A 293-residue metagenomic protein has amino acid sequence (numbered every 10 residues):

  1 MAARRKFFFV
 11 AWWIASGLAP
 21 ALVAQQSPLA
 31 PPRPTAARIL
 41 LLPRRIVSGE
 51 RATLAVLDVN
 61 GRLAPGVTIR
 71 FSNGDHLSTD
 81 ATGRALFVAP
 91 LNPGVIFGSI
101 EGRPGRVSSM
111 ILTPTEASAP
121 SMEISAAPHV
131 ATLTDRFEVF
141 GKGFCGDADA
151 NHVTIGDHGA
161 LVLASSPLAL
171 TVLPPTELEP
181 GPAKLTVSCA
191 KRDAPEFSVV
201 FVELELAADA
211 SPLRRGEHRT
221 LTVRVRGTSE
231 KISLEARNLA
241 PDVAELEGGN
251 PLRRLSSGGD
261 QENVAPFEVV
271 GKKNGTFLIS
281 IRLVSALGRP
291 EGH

Functional and structural regions predicted by a protein language model:
Q25-A52, P114-A117, A207-H218: Beta-strand-rich domain onsets/edges
L40-P43, N73-G74, I124-P128, L206-A210 (+1 more regions): Surface-exposed, proline-enriched loop/turn segments that connect beta strands in immunoglobulin-like
E50-A52, G61-S72, A148-A150, E230-K231: Short, ordered, surface-exposed loop/turn motifs in non-cytosolic proteins
V56-G61, L133-G146, R224-T228: A short glycine/threonine-centered beta-strand motif
N60, T68-L77, G156-G159, E247-G249: Short amphipathic beta-strand segments in non-cytosolic proteins
D75-R84, L163-A164, L255-S257: Short, acidic Ser/Thr/Gly-rich low-complexity loop/linker segments typical of extracellular and cell-surface proteins
A85-N92, V172-L178, N263-K273: Short, hydrophobic beta-strand segments
S108-A207, N274-T276, S280-H293: Ser/Thr/Pro-rich low-complexity tracts
